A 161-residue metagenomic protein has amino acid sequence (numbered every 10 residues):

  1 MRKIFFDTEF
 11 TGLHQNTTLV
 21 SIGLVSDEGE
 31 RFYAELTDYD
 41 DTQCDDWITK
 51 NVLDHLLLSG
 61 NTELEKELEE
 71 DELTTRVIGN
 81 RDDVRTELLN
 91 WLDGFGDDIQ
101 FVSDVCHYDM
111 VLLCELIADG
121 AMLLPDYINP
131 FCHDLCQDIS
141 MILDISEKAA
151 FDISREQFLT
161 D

Functional and structural regions predicted by a protein language model:
R2, L19, S26-E70, R76-D161: Metal-dependent phosphoesterase core characteristic of DEDDh/y 3'-5' exonuclease domains
K3-D7: Short, hydrophobic/glycine-enriched beta-strand segments
T8-N16, I22-G23: Short acidic, Gly/Ser-rich segments with clustered Asp/Glu that frequently serve as metal-coordination loops in enzyme
